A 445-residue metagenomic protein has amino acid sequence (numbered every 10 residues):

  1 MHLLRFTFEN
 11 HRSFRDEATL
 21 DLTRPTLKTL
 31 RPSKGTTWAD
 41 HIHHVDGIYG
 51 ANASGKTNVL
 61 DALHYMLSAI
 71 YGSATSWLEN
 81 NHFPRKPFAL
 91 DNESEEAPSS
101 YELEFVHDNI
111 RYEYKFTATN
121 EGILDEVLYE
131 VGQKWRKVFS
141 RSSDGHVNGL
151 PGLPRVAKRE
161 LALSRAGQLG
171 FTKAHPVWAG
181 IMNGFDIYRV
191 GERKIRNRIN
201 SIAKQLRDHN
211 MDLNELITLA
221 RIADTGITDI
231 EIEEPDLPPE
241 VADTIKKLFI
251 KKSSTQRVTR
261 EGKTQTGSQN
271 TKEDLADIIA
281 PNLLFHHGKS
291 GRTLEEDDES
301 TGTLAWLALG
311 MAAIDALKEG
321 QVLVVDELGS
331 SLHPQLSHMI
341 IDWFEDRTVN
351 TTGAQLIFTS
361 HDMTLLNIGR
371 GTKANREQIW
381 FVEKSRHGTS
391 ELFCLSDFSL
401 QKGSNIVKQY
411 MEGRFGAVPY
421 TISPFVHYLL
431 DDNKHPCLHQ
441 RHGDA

Functional and structural regions predicted by a protein language model:
M1, R15, E96-P98, N109-R111 (+5 more regions): Coil-to-beta-strand transition motifs
M1-H44, G191-L206, M211-L323, A445: Conserved NTPase motor "head" modules and their coupling/switch loops across ABC/AAA+ ATPases, GTPases, and GHKL ATPases
M1-Y71, L284-E412, G416-V418: Switch/communication elements of ASCE P-loop NTPase nucleotide-binding domains
F6, Y101-L103, I123-E130, P281-G288 (+1 more regions): Short polybasic amphipathic segments
L30-H41, D144-G170, I314-D315, V407-H427: Short, surface-exposed secondary-structure junctions/capping segments
A39-G47, A51, L60-E113, T119-N120: Conserved P-loop NTP-binding catalytic core
R111-K252: Electropositive, glycine-dotted interaction segments that contact anionic polymers or phosphate-rich ligands
F249-K272, L395-A445: Acidic, Mg2+-coordinating catalytic modules of nucleic-acid enzymes
